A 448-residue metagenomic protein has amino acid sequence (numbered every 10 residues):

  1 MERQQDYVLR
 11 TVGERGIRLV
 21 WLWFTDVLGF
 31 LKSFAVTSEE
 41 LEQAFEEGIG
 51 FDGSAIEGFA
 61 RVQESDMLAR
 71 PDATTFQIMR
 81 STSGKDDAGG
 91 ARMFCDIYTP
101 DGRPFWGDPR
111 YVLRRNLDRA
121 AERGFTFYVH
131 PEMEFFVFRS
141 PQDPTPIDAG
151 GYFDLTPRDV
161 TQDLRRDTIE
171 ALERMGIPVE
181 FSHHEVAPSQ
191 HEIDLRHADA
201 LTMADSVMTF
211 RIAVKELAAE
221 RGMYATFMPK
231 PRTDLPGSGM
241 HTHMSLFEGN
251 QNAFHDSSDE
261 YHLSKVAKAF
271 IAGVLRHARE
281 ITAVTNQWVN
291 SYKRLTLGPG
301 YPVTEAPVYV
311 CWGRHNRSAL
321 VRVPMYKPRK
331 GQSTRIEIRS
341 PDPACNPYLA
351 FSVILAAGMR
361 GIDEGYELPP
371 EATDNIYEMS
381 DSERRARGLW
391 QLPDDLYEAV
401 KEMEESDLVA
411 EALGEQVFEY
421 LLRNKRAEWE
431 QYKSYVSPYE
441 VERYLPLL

Functional and structural regions predicted by a protein language model:
M1-L448: Glycine-rich, acidic/polar active-site loops that bind/position phosphate-bearing ligands
